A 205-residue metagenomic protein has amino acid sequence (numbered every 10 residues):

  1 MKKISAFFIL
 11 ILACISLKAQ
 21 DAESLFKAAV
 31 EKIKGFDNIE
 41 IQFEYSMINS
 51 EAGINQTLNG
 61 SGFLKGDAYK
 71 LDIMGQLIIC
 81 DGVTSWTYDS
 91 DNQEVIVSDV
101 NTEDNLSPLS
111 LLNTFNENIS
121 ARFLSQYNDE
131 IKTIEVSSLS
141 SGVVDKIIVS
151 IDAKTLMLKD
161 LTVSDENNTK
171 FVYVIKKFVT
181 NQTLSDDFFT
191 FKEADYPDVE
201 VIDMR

Functional and structural regions predicted by a protein language model:
I4-A13: Sec-dependent N-terminal signal peptides
I15-A19: Sec/Tat signal peptide C-region and signal peptidase I cleavage site
Q20-N38, Q42-I48, G53-N55, T84-D145 (+1 more regions): Flexible, processing/modification-adjacent segments and terminal tails in exported/periplasmic/extracellular proteins
D37, L58, D67, M74 (+6 more regions): Envelope-exposed proteins and targeting segments
M47-N49, L64-A68, S140, A153-T155: Beta-strand elements of well-folded, non-transmembrane domains
N59-L106, E166-F171: An acidic-aromatic
I119, N128-M204: Gly/Pro-enriched, hydrophobic low-complexity segments that function as extracytoplasmic propeptides/linkers
